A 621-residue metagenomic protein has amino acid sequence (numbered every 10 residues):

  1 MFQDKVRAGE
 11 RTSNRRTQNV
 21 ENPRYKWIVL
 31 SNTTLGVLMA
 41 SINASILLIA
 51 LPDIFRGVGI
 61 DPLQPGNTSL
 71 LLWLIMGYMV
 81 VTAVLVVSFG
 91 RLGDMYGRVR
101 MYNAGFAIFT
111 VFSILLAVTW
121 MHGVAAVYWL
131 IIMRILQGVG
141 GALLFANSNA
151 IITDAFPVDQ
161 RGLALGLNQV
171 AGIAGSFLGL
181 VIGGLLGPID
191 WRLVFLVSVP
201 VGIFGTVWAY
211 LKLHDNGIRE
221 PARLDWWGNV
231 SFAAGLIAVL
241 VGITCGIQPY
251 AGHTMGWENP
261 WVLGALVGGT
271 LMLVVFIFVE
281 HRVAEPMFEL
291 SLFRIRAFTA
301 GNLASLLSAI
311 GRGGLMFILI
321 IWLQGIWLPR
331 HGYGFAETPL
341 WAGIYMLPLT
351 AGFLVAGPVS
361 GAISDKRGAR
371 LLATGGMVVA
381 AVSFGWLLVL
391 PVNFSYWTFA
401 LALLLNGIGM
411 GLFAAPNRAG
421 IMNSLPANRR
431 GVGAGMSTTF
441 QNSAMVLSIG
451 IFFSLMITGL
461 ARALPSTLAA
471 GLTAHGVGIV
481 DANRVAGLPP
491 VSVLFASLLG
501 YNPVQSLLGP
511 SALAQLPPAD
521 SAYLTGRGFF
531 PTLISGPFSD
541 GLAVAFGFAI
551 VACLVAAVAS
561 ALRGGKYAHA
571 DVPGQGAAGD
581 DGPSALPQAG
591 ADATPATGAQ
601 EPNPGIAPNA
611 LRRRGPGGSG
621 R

Functional and structural regions predicted by a protein language model:
M1-S41, F278, A297, D365-G368 (+2 more regions): Transmembrane-helix exit segments and adjacent C-terminal regions of multi-pass membrane proteins
F2-Y210, S360, G385-L388, F399: Transmembrane-helix bundle of Major Facilitator Superfamily
L30-M79, E258-G264, G268-M272, R282-R418 (+3 more regions): Transmembrane core module of solute transporters
A40, I75-Y78, T82, Q137-G138 (+10 more regions): Structural signature of transmembrane alpha-helices in multi-pass secondary transporters
I54-F55, L92-G93, I182-P188, I243 (+4 more regions): Interfacial helix-cap and linker-helix signal at transmembrane-aqueous boundaries of multi-pass secondary transporters
L85, G97-I108, S113-L116, W120-I135 (+5 more regions): C-terminal module of multi-pass small-molecule transporters
I189-S305, G311, I326, P616-R621: Hydrophobic transmembrane-helix bundles of small-molecule transporters
I218-R223, E285-S291, P465-A470, K566-A578: Short, Lys/Arg-enriched, Gly/Pro-containing loop segments at transmembrane-helix junctions of multi-pass membrane
